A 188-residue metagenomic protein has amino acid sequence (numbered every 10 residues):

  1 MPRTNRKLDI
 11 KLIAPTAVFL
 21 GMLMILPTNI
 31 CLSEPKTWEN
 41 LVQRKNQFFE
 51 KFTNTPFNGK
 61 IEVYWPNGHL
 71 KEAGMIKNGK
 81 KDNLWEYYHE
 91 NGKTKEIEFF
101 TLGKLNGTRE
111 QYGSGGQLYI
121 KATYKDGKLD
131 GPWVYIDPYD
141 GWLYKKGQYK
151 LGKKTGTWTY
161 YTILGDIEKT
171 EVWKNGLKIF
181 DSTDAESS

Functional and structural regions predicted by a protein language model:
M1-I10: N-terminal secretory signal peptides that target proteins for export/translocation
P2, L23-S188: Glycine/tyrosine- and acidic-biased, solvent-exposed loop/turn segments at the edges of beta-strands
K11-G21: Sec-dependent N-terminal signal peptides
